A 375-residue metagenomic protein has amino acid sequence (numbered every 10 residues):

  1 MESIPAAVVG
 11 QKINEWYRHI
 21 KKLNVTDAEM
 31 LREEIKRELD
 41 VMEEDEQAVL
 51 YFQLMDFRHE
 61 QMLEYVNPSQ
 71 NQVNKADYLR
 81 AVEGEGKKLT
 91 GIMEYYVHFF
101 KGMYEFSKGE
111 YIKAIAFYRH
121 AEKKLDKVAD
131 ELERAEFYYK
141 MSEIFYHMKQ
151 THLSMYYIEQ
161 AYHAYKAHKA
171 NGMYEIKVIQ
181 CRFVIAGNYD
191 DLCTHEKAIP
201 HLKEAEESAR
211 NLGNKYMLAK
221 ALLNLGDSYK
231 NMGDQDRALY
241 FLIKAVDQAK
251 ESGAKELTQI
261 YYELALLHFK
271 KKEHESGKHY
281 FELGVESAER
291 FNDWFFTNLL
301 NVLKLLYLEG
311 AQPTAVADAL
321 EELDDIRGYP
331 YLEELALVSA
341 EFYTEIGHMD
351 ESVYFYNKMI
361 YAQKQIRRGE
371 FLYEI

Functional and structural regions predicted by a protein language model:
M1-K101, F281, L323-I326, Y331-I375: Flexible inter-repeat linkers and adjacent short helices within tandem amphipathic alpha-helical repeat scaffolds
G10, Y51, Y96, E136 (+7 more regions): Residue register of alpha-helical TPR repeats
E15, D56-R58, K101, M141 (+7 more regions): Structural register within alpha-helical repeat arrays
H19, E60, H98, E105 (+10 more regions): Residue at a conserved register position within TPR or TPR-like alpha-solenoid repeats
I20-K36, E64-A81, G109-H120, Q150-H163 (+4 more regions): Helix-turn-helix repeat elements of alpha-solenoid scaffolds
E38-V49, R80-M93, K124-L132, Y165-E175 (+4 more regions): Flexible helix-coil transition and linker loops at the boundaries of alpha-helical arrays
D56-Y156: Long, mid-chain structured domain cores
